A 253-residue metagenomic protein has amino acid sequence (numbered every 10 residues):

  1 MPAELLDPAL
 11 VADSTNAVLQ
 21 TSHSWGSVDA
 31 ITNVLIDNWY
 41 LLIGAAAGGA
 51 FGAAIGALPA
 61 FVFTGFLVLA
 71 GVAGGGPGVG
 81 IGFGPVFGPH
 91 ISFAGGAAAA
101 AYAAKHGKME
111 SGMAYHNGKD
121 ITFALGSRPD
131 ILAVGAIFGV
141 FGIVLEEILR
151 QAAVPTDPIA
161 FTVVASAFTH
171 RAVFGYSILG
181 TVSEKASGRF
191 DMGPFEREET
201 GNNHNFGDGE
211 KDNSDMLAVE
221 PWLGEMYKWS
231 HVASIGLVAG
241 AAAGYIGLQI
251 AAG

Functional and structural regions predicted by a protein language model:
P2-P89: N-terminal signal-anchor module of multipass membrane proteins
L19, H23-S27, G82, H116-G126 (+5 more regions): Alpha-helical transmembrane segments and immediately membrane-proximal extracytoplasmic
D37, L41-G44, I131, I159 (+1 more regions): Residue-level signature of transmembrane alpha-helical entry/exit and packing/kink sites in multi-pass membrane
G44-A50, V68-V72, A94-A101, G135-E147 (+2 more regions): Hydrophobic core segments of alpha-helical transmembrane domains in multi-pass membrane transport and ion-translocation
I55, A73-G80, Y102-K108, F141-A153 (+2 more regions): Transmembrane helix-loop junctions in multi-pass membrane proteins
T64-L67, P77-N117: Membrane helical hairpin/interfacial module
E110-D191: Membrane-interface helix-loop-helix junctions at boundaries between adjacent transmembrane segments
T122-A133, M192-A252: Membrane-water interface at loop-to-transmembrane-helix junctions
